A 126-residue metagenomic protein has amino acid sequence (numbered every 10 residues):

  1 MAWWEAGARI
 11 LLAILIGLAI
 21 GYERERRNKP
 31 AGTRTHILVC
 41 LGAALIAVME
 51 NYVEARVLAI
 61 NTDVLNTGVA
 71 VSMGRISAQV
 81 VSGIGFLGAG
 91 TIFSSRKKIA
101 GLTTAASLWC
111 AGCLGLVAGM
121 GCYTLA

Functional and structural regions predicted by a protein language model:
M1-G68, S72-G74: Alpha-helical transmembrane segments and their membrane-interface boundaries that form or gate the permeation pathway
A6-R9, G121-A126: Loop-to-transmembrane alpha-helix initiation sites
R9, L15-I16, G85, I92-K98 (+1 more regions): Alpha-helical transmembrane segments in inner-membrane proteins
R26-V39, S72-V81, S95-C110: Short, non-helical or kinked segments that cap or interrupt transmembrane helices
L38-V48, A106-A118: Small-residue-rich segments of transmembrane alpha-helices in multi-pass membrane proteins, especially helix faces
R56-I60, I99-A100, C122-T124: Phosphate-handling active-site elements
V57-L58, R75-T91: Hydrophobic, membrane-facing alpha-helical anchors
